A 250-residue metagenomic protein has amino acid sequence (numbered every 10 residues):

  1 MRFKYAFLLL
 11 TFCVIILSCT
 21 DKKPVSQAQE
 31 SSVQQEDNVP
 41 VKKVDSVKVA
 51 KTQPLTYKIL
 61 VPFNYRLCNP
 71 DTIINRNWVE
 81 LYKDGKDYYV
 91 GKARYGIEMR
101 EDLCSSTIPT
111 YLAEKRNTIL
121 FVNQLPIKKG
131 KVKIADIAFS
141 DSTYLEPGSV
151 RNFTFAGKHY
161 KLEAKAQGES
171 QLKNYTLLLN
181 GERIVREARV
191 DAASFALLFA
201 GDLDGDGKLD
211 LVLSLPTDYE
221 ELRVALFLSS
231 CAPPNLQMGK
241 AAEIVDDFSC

Functional and structural regions predicted by a protein language model:
Y5-V14: Sec-dependent N-terminal signal peptides
I16-S18: C-terminal motif of bacterial Sec signal peptides marking the signal peptidase cleavage site
T20-K22: Bacterial signal peptide processing site
S26, E30-N180: Terminal, intrinsically disordered low-complexity segments enriched in charged/polar and proline residues
L145, E187-L197, V245-C250: Repeat-based blade/solenoid architectures
S149-R151, F195-L203: Beta-propeller blade termini
L162, G205-L215: Acidic/hydrophobic-patterned starts of short beta strands in beta-sheet-rich repeat architectures
E221-A241: Beta-propeller blade repeat segments, especially FG-GAP/WD-type strand-to-loop junctions in 6- to 7-bladed propeller
